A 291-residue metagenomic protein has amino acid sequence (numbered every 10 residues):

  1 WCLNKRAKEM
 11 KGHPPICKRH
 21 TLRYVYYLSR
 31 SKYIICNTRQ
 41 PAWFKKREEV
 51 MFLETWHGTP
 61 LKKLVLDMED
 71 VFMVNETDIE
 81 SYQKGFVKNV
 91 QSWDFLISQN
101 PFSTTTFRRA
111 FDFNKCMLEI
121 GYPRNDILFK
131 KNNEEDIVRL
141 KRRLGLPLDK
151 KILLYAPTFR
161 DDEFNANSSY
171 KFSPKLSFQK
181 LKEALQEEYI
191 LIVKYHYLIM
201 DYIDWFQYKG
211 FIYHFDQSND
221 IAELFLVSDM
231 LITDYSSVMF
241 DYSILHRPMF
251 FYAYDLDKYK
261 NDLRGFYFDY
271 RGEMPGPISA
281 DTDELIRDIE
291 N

Functional and structural regions predicted by a protein language model:
W1-K131: Active-site and donor-binding regions of nucleotide-sugar-utilizing enzymes
K5-K8, Q40-A42, G58-L61, P101-T104 (+7 more regions): Short, solvent-exposed loop/turn segments at secondary-structure junctions
C17-K32, Y197-F240: Donor nucleotide-activated moiety binding/catalytic core segment of transferases that use nucleotide-activated donors
Y33-K63, N219-L263: A donor-sugar binding/catalytic signature common to diverse glycosyltransferases and related nucleotide-sugar
H57, K115-G121, Y213-D216, M249-A253: Short hydrophobic/aromatic-enriched beta-strand-loop microsegments
Q91-L96, I190, V227-M230, E273-G276: Short active-site oxyanion
R109-A110, P123-W205, S279: Conserved catalytic-core segment of nucleotide-activated headgroup transferases in glycan assembly
F206-G210, S237-N291: Catalytic binding pocket for nucleotide-activated donors in carbohydrate/polymer assembly enzymes
